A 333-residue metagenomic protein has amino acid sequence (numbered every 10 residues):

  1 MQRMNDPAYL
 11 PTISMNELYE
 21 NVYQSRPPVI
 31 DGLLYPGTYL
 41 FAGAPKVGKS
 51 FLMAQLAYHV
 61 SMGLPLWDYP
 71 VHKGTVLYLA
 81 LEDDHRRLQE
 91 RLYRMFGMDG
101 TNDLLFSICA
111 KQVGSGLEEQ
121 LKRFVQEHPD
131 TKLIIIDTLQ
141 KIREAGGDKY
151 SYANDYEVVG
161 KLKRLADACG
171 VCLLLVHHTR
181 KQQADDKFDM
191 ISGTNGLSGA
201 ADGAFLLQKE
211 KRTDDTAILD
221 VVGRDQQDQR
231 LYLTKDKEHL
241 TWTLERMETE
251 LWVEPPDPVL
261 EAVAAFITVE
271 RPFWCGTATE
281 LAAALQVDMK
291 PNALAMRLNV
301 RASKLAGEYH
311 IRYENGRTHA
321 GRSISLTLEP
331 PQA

Functional and structural regions predicted by a protein language model:
D6-Y9, N16-L18, Q24-S25, I30 (+6 more regions): Conserved inter-motif catalytic segment of the P-loop NTP-binding fold
L34, A57, Y78, D137 (+5 more regions): Conserved RecA-like P-loop NTPase ATPase core
Y35-Y39, G74: Pre-Walker A (Motif I) flank of P-loop NTPase domains
L40-A42, K46, F51, L79 (+2 more regions): Phosphate-binding/switch region of NTP-binding enzymes
L52, L56: Hydrophobic positions on the alpha1 helix immediately C-terminal to the Walker A/P-loop
H59-K73: Post-Walker A helix-loop "phosphate-sensing" segment adjacent to the P-loop in P-loop NTPases
R94-L104, T194-S198, A302-L305: Short, conserved catalytic or adaptor-binding loops enriched in Gly and charged residues
Y232-A333: DNA transaction DNA-binding modules
